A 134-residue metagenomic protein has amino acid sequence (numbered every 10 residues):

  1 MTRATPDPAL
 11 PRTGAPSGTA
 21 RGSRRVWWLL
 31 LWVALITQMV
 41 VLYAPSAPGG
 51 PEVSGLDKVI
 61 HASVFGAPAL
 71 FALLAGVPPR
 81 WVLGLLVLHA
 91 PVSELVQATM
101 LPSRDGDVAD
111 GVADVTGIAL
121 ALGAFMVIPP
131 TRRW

Functional and structural regions predicted by a protein language model:
T2-G111, V115, A119-W134: Bulky hydrophobic segments
